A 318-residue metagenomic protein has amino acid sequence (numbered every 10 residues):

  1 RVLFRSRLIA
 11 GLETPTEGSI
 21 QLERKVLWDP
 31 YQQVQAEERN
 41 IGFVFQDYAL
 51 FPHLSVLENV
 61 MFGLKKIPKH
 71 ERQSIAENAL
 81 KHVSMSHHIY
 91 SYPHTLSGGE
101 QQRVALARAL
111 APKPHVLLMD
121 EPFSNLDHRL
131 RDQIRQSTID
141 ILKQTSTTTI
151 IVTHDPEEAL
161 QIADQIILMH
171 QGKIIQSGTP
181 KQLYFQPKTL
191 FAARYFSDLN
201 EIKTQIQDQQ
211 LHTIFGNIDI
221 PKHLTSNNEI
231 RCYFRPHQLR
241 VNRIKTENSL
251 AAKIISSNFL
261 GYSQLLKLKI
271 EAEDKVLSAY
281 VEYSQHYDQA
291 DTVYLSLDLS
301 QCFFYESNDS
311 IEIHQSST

Functional and structural regions predicted by a protein language model:
V2-L3: Short, small-residue-biased leader/transition segments that mark boundaries at the very start of proteins
A10: Helix-to-loop junction immediately C-terminal to a conserved catalytic motif
E13-T14, Q21, K65, K143: A position-specific signal in ABC ATPase nucleotide-binding domains
T16-S19, Q171: Conserved coupling/switch loops of ABC nucleotide-binding domains, chiefly the family-specific signature
G18-D29: Conserved ABC transporter NBD signature motif
A36, N40-G42, Q46, L50-F191: ABC ATPase nucleotide-binding domains
F185-Q207, Y233: C-terminal boundary and immediately downstream tail of ABC-type ATPase nucleotide-binding domains
L199-E201, Q210-T318: Non-catalytic connector elements of ABC transporters
